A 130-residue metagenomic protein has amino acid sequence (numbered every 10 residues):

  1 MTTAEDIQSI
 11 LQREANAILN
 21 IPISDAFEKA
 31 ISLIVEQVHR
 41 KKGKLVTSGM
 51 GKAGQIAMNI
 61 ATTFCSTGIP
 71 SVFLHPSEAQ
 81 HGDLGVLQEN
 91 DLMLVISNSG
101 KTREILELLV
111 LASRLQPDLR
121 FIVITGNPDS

Functional and structural regions predicted by a protein language model:
M1-G43: An N-terminal, well-structured beta->alpha segment
V35, K44-S130: Glycine-rich phosphate-binding loops that contact phosphosugars or nucleotide phosphates
